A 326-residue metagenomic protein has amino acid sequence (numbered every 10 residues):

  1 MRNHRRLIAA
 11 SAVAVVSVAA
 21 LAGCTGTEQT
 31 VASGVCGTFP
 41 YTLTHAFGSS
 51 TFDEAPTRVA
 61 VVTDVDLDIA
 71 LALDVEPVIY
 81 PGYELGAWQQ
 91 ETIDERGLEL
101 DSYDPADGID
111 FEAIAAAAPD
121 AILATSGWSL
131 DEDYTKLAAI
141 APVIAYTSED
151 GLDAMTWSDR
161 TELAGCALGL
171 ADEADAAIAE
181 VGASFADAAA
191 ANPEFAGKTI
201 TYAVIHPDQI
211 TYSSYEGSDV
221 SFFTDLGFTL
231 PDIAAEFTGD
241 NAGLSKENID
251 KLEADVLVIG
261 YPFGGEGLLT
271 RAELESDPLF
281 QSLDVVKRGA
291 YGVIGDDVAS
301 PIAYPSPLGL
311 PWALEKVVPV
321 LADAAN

Functional and structural regions predicted by a protein language model:
M1-A14: N-terminal export and membrane-targeting signals
A19-G23: C-terminal motif of bacterial Sec signal peptides marking the signal peptidase cleavage site
T25-E28: Bacterial signal peptide processing site
R58, D66-A113: A short, structured surface patch at a secondary-structure boundary
R58-A70, E173-T229, I233: Basic- and aromatic-lined ligand-binding clefts that recognize polyanionic substrates
G86-W88, L130-E132, T147-L163, G197-S221 (+1 more regions): Extracytoplasmic ligand-binding site segments that recognize negatively charged/polar headgroups
K136-H206, A303, P307-N326: Extracytoplasmic substrate-binding proteins
D255-N326: Structured C-terminal subdomain patch of bacterial secreted/periplasmic proteins
